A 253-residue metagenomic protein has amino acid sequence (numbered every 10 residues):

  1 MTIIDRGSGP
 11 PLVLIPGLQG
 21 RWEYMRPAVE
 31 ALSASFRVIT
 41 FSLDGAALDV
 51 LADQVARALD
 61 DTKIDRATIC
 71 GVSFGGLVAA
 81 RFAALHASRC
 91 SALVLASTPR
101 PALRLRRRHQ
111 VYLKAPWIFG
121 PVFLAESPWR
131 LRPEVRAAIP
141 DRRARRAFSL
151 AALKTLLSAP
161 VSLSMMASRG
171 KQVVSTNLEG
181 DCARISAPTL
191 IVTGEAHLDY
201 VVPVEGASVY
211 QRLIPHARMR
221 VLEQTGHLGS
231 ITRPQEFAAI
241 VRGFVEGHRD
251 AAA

Functional and structural regions predicted by a protein language model:
T2-A46: Conserved HGGG/HGGXW glycine-rich cap/lid loop of the alpha/beta-hydrolase fold
R26, E30, I39-F74, A239: Active-site loop/oxyanion-hole signature of alpha/beta-hydrolase fold enzymes
A28-E30, S186-T225: Conserved loop-alpha-helix segment in the C-terminal half of the alpha/beta-hydrolase fold that carries the catalytic
V78-F82: Hydrolases whose catalytic domains are alpha/beta-hydrolase-1, hotdog thioesterase, or metallo-beta-lactamase-like
A84, C90-F123: Flexible "cap/lid" loop of the alpha/beta hydrolase fold
R104-L105, L124-A183: Conserved alpha/beta-hydrolase catalytic His-Asp/Glu region
P215-A253: Catalytic active-site module of serine/aspartate enzymes centered on a nucleophile-bearing elbow/loop
